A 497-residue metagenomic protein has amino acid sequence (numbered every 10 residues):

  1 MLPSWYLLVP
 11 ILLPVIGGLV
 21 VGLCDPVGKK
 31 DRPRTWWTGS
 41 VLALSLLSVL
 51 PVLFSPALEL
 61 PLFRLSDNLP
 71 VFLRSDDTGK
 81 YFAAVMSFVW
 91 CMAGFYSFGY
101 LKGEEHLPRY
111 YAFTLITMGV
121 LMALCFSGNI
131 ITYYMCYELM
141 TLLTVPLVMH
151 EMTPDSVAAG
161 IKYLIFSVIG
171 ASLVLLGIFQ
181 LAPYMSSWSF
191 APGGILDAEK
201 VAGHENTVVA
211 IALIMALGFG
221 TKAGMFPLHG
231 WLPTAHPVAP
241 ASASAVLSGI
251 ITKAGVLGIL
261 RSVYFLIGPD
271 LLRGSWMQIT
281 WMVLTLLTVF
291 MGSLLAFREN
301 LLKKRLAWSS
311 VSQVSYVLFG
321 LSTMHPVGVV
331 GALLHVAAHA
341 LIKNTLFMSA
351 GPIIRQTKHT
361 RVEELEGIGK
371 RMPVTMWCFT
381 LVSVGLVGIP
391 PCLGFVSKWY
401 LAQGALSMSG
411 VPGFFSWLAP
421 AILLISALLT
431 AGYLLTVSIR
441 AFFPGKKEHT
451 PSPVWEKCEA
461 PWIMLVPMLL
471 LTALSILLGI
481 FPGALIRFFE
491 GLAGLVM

Functional and structural regions predicted by a protein language model:
M1-V9, I16-A112, P192-L196, E490-V496: Transmembrane helix-loop-helix hairpins at membrane boundaries of multipass inner-membrane proteins
Y6-I11, A223, V387, I463-M464 (+1 more regions): Hydrophobic alpha-helical transmembrane segments of integral membrane proteins, especially lipid-exposed positions
D31-L42, A158-V168, M372-C378, A460-L470: Alpha-helical transmembrane segments and their helix-start/interface "positive-inside/aromatic belt" motifs in integral
T38-L47, S87-W90, L115-G119, L213 (+2 more regions): Alpha-helical transmembrane segments
V52-L60, L181-S189, A484: Helix-to-loop transition at the C-terminal end of transmembrane segments
M92-K102, P108, M118-Y133, L143-R440: Hydrophobic transmembrane alpha-helices and their helix-loop junctions in integral membrane proteins
E138: Short phosphate-coordinating micro-motif centered on Lys-Gly-acidic
A239, E363, G369-T375, A431-M497: Cytoplasmic/organellar membrane-interface segments at the starts of transmembrane helices in multi-pass inner-membrane
